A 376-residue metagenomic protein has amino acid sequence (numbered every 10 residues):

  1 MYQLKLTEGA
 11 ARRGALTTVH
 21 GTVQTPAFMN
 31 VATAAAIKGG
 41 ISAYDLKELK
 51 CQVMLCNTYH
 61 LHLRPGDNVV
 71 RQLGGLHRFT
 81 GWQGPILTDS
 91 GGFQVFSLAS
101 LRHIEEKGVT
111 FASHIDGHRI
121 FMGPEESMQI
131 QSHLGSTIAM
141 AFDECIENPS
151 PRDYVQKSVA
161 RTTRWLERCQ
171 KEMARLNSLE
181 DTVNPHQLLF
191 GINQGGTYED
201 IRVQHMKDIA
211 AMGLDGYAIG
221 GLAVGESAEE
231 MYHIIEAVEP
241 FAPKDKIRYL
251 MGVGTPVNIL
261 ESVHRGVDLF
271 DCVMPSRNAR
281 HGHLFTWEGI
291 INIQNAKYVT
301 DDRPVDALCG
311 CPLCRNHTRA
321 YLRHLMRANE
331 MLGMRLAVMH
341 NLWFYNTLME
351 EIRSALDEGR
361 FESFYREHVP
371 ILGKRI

Functional and structural regions predicted by a protein language model:
M1-T17, V23-A32, G39-G40, D143-P149 (+1 more regions): C-terminal extensions of enzymes
M1-V183, A296-V299: Non-catalytic, usually N-terminal nucleic-acid engagement modules in DNA/RNA processing proteins
G21, M54, D89, Q131 (+5 more regions): Conserved, mostly hydrophobic/aromatic
G21, T162-C169, I209, V238 (+2 more regions): Hydrophobic alpha-helical packing residues
E126, I130, K157-R168, Q204 (+4 more regions): A non-catalytic, amphipathic alpha-helix used as a structural packing/dimerization or gating element in enzyme scaffolds
G135, L166, Q170-M173, N177 (+4 more regions): Structural signal for hydrophobic packing residues in well-ordered secondary-structure cores of soluble enzyme domains
N148-P151, Q156, G216-L222, M331-M334: Glycine- and acidic
T163, E172, L176, N184 (+1 more regions): Glycine-rich phosphate/ribose-binding loops and adjacent secondary-structure elements that form binding surfaces
